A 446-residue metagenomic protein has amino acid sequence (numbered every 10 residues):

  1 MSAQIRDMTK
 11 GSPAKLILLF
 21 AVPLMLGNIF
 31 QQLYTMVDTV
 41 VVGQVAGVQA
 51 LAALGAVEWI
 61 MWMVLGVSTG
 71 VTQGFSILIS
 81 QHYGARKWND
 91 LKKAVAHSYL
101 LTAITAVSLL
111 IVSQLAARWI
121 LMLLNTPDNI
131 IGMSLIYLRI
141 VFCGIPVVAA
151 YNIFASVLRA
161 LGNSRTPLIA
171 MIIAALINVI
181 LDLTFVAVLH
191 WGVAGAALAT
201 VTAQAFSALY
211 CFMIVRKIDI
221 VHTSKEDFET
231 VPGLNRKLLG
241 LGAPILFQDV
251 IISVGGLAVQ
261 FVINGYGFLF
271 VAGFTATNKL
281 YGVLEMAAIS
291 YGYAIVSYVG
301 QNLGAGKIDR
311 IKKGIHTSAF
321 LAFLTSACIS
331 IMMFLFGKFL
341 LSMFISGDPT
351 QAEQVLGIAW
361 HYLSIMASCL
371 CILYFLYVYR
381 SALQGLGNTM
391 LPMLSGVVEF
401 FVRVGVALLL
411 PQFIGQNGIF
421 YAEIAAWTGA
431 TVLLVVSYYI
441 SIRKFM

Functional and structural regions predicted by a protein language model:
M1-A21, I79-G144, V188-A243, V299-S368 (+1 more regions): Short alpha-helical transmembrane segments in multi-pass integral membrane proteins
M8-V45, W62-G74, L78, A103-L110 (+4 more regions): N-terminal transmembrane alpha-helices
L19-D38, I140, Y151, A174 (+4 more regions): Transmembrane helical elements of multi-pass membrane transporters/channels
L24, N28, V40, I77 (+15 more regions): Transmembrane alpha-helix boundary and packing residues in multipass membrane permease domains and related
I29, L33-A52, L121-D128, T184-W191 (+5 more regions): Helix-terminus/linker motif at the lipid-water interface of multi-pass membrane proteins
L51-I111, V148-P167, F274-G337, L373-S395: Small-residue-rich hydrophobic transmembrane alpha-helices
M63, N178-D182, S207-F212, V283-M286 (+3 more regions): Hydrophobic transmembrane alpha-helices of multi-pass small-molecule transporters
T72, I140-R159, P167-A175, A196-L209 (+4 more regions): Short runs within selected transmembrane alpha-helices of multi-pass transporters and secretion channels
